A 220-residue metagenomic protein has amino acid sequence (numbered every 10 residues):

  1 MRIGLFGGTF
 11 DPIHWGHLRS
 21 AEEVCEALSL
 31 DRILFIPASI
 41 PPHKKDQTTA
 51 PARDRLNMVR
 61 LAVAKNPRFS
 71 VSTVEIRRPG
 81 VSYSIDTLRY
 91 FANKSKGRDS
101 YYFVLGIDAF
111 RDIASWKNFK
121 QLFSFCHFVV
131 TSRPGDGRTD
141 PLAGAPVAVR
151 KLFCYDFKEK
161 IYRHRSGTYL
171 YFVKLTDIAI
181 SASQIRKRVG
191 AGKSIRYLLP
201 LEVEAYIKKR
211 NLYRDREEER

Functional and structural regions predicted by a protein language model:
M1-R220: Nucleotidyltransferase catalytic core that binds NTPs
